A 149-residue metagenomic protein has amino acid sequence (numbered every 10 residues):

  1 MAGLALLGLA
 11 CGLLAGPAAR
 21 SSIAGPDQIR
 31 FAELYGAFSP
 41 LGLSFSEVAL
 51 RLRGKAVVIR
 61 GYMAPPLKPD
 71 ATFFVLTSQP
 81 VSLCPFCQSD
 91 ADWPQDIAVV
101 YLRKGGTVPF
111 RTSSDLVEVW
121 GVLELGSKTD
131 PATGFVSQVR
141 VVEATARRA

Functional and structural regions predicted by a protein language model:
M1-A18: N-terminal export signals
L14-A149: OB-fold and OB-like single-stranded nucleic-acid-recognition modules and their adjacent interaction interfaces
